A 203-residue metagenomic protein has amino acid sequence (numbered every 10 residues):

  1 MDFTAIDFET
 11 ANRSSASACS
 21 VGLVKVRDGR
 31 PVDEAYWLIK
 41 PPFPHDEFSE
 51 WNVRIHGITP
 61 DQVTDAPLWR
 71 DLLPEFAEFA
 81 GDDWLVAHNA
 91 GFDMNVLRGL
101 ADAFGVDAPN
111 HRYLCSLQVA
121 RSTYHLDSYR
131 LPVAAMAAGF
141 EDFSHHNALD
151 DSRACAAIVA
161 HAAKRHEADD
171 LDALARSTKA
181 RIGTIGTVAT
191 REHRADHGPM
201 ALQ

Functional and structural regions predicted by a protein language model:
M1-G99, A103-F104, A108-N110, H125-S128 (+1 more regions): Conserved non-catalytic scaffold segment of RNase H-like nuclease domains
F8-T10, S116, C155: Ser/Thr-centric signal marking residues that sit in or immediately flank functional binding/regulatory motifs
P67, T123, A156, A175-T178: A general structural motif at alpha-helix termini
L97, V119, C155-V159: Buried hydrophobic packing segments
D107-A120: Conserved beta-strand -> loop -> alpha-helix junction used to position metal-binding or nucleic-acid-contacting
N147-A162: Acidic, divalent-metal-coordinating active-site segment for phosphoryl/phosphodiester hydrolysis, typified by short
I158-Q203: Acidic two-metal-ion nuclease catalytic site recognized across multiple nuclease folds, prominently DnaQ/RNase D-T
